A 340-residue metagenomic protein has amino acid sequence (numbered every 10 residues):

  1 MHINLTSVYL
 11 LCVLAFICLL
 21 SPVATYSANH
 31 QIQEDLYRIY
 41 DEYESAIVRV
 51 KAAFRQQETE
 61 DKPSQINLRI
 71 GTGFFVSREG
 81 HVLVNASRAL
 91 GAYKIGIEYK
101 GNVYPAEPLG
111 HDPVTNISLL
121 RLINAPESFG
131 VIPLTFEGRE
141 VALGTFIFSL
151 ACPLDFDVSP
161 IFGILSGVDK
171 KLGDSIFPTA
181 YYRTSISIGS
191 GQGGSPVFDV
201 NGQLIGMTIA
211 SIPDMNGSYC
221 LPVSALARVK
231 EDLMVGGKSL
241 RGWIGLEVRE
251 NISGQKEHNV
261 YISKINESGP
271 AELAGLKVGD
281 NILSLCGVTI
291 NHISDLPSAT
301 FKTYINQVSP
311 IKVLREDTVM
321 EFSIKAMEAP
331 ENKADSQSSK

Functional and structural regions predicted by a protein language model:
M1-E58, Q65-L68, H81, S323 (+1 more regions): N-terminal targeting leaders that route proteins to membranes or the secretory/organellar pathways
A28-Q31, R55-Q56, I70, S77-S159 (+7 more regions): Conserved active-site neighborhood of the chymotrypsin/trypsin-like protease fold
N29-Y40, S128-F129, S149, P153 (+5 more regions): C-terminal cap/linker of serine protease catalytic domains
A46, V50, F54, E58 (+6 more regions): Active-site region of chymotrypsin-like
V48-V50, G73, G80, V84 (+14 more regions): Terminal peptide-recognition signature
L68-I70, G91, G189-G193, M215 (+2 more regions): Short, small/polar residue-rich loop motifs at catalytic or cofactor-binding pockets
G191-P196, I252-K256, N266-S284, L296-A299: PDZ/PDZ-like domain micro-motif
E231-L240, A274-K277, L283-L285, T289 (+1 more regions): PDZ-domain C-terminal substructure recognizer with occasional recognition of PDZ-binding tails
